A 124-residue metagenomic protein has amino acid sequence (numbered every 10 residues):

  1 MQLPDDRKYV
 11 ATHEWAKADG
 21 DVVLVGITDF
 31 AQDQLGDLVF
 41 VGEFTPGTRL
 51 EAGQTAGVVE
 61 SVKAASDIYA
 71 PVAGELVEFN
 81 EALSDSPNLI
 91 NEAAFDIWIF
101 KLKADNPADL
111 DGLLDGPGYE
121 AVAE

Functional and structural regions predicted by a protein language model:
M1-T55, N88, E92-E124: Acidic, low-complexity mobile loops and tails
H13, V59, I68, L76-V77: Conserved hydrophobic positions within beta-strands
A16-A18, V62, F79: Residue-level recognition of beta-strand microenvironments
V58-Y69, S86-N88: Short, Lys/Arg- and Gly-enriched loop/turn segments at beta-strand edges
A64, P71, E81-A82, D105: Beta-hairpin (beta-strand-turn-beta-strand) motif
